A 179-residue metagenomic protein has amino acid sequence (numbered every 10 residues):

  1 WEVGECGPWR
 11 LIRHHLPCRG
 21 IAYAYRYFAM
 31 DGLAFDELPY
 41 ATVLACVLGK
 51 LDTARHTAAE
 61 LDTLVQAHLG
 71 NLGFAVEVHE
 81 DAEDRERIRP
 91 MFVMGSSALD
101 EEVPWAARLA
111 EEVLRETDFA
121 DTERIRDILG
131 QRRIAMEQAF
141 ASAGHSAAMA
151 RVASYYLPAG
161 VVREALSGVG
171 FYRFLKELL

Functional and structural regions predicted by a protein language model:
W1-A22: N- or domain-start disorder-to-order transition segments that initiate the globular core
G20-G49, H56-E116, T122-L179: M16 family metallopeptidases and their MPP-like homologs
